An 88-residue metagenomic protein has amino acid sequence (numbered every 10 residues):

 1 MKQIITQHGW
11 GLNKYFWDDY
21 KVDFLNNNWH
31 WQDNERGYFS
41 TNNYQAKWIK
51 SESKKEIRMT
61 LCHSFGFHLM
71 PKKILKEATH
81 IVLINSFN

Functional and structural regions predicted by a protein language model:
M1-F39: Conserved HGGG/HGGXW glycine-rich cap/lid loop of the alpha/beta-hydrolase fold
I5, Q32, M59-L61, V82: Hydrophobic/aromatic beta-strand patches that form the interior of the parallel beta-sheet core in alpha/beta enzyme
T6-W10, S64, S86: Glycine-rich His-Gly loop
D19, K72-K73: Active-site signature of alpha/beta-hydrolase-fold catalytic machinery across serine- and Asp/Cys-nucleophile hydrolases
F24, K73-I74: Aromatic pocket-lining residues of Rossmann-like dinucleotide-binding sites
Q32-M59: Active-site loop/oxyanion-hole signature of alpha/beta-hydrolase fold enzymes
L61-M70: Gly/Ala-rich beta-loop-alpha elbow adjacent to hydrolase catalytic centers
V82-N88: Active-site nucleophile loop of the alpha/beta-hydrolase fold
